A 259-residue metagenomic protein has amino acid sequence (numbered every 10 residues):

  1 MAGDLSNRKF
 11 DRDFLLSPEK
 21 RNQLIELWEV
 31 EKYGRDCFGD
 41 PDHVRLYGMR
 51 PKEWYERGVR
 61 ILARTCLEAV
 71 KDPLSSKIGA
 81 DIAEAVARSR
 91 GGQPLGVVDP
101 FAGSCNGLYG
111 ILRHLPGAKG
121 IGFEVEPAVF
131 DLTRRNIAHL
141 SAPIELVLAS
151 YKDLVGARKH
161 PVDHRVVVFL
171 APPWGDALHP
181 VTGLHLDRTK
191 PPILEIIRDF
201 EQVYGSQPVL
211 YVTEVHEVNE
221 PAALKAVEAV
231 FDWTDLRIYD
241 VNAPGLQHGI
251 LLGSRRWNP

Functional and structural regions predicted by a protein language model:
M1-G92, G96: S-adenosyl-L-methionine
A83-P94, L115, R158-D163, R198-S206: Alpha-helix termini
D99: Class I SAM-dependent methyltransferase core
S104-G117: Conserved SAM-binding loop of SAM-dependent methyltransferases across substrates and taxa, primarily the Class I
K119-E124: Conserved SAM-binding motif I beta-strand of class I
E126-H164: S-adenosyl-L-methionine
V162-D235: S-adenosylmethionine
E217, L224-P259: Class I S-adenosyl-L-methionine
